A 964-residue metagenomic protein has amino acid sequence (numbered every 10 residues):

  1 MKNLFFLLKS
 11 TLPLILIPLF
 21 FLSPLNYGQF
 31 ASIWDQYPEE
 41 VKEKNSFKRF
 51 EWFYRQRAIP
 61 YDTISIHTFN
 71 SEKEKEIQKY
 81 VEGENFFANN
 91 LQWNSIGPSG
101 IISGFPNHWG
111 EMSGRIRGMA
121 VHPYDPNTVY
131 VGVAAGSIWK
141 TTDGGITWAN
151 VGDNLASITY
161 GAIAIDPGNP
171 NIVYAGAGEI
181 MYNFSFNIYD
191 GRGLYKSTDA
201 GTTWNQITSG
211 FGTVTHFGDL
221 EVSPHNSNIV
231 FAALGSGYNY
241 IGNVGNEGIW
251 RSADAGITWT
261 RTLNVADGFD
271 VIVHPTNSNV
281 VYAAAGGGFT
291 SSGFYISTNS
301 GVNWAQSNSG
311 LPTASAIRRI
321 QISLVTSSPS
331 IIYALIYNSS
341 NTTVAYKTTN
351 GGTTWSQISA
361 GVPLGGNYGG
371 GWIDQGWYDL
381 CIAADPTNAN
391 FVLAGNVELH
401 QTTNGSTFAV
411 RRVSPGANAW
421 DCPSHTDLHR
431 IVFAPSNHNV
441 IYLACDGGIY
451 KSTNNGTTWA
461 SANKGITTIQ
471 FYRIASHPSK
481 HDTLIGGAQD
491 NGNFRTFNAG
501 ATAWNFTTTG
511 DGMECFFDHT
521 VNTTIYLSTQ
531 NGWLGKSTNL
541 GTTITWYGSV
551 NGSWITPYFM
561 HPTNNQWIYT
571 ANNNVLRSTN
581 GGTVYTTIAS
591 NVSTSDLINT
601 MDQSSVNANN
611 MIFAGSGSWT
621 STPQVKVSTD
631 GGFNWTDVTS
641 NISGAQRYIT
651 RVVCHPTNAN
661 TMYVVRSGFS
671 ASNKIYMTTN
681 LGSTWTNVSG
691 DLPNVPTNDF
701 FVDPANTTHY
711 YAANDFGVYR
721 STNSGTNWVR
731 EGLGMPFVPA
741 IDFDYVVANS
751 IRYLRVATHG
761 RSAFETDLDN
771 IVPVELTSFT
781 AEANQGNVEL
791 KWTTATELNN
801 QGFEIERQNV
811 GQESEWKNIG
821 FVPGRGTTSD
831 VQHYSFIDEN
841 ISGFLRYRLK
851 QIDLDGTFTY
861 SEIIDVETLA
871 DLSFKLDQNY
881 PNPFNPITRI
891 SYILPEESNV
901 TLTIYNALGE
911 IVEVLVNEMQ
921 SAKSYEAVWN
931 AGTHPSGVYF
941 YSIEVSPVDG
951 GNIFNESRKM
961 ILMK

Functional and structural regions predicted by a protein language model:
K2-L14: Bacterial N-terminal signal peptides that target proteins for export
T11-S23: Bacterial N-terminal signal peptides
F30-D769: Beta-propeller blade termini and top-face loops
P224, C654-T657, V702, V774-L798 (+4 more regions): Surface-exposed, proline-anchored Ser/Thr-rich loop/turn motifs
Y753, E789, F844-R848, R889 (+1 more regions): Short, conserved beta-strand segments of beta-strand-rich sandwich/propeller modules, principally
E765-S873: Short, compositionally biased serine/threonine- and acidic-rich segments at solvent-exposed termini, linkers, or domain
V831, S842-F844, E897, A922-S924 (+1 more regions): Extracellular Ig-like/FN3 beta-sandwich strand-entry sites
L854-T868, V914, A927-V928, T933-K964: C-terminal tail/sorting-segment detector
